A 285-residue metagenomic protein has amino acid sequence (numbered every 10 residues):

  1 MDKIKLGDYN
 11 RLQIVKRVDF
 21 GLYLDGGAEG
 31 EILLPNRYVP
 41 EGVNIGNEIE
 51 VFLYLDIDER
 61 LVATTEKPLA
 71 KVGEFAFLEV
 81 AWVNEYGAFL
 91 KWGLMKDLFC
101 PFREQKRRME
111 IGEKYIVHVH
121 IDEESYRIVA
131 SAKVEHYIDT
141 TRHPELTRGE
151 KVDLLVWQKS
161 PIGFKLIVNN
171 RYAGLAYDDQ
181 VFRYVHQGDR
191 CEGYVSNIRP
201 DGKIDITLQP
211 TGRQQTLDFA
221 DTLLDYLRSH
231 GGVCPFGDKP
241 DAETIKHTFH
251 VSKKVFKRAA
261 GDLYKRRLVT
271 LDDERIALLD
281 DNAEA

Functional and structural regions predicted by a protein language model:
M1-A285: Single-stranded RNA-binding regions, centering on S1/OB-family and related RNA-binding modules
